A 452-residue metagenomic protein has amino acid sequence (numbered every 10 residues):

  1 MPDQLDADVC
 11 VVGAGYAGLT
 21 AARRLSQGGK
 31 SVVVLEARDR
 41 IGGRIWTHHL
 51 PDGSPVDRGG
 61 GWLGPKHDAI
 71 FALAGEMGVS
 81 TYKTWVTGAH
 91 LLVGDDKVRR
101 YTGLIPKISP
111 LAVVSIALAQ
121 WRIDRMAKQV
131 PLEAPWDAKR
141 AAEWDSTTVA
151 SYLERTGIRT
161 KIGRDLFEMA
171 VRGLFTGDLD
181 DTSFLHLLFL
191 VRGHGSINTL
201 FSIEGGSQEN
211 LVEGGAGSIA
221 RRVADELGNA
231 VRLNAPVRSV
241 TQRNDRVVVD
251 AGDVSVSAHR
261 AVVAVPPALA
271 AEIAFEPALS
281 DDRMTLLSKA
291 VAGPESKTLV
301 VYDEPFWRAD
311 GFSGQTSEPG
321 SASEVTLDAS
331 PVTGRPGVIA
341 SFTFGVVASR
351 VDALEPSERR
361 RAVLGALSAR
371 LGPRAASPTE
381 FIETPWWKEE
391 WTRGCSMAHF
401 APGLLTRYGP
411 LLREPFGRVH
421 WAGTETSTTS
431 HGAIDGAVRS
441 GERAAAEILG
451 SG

Functional and structural regions predicted by a protein language model:
P2-D8, L19-T20, G28, T102 (+6 more regions): Conserved flavin/dinucleotide-binding core of flavoenzymes
A14-G15: Glycine-rich Rossmann-fold phosphate-binding loop(s) that bind the pyrophosphate of adenine dinucleotide cofactors
S26-P51: Glycine-rich FAD pyrophosphate-binding loop
G43-I70, M126-D137, F189-L200: Glycine-rich active-site loop/strand segments that organize a redox cofactor
S54-M126: Dinucleotide-binding Rossmann-like beta1-alpha1 core, especially the glycine-rich loop that anchors the ADP
F71-L92, T160-D165, F306-G314, E318 (+1 more regions): A short alpha-helix-loop-beta-strand transition element characteristic of N-terminal alpha/beta dinucleotide-binding
P131-A235, R243-R246, S323, H399-A401: Active-site/ligand-binding neighborhood in enzyme catalytic cores
A235-P236, T241-Q242, V248-D310, R374: Central helical "cap/lid" subdomain
